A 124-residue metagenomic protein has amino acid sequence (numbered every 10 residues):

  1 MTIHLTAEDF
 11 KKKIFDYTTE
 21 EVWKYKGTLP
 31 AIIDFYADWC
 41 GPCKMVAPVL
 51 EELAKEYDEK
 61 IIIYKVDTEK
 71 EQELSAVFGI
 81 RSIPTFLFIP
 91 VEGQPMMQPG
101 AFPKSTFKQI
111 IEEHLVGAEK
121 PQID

Functional and structural regions predicted by a protein language model:
M1-K11, V116-D124: N-terminal targeting signals for export/organelle localization
H4, F35, V46-A54, D58-E73 (+1 more regions): Thiol-based oxidoreductase modules, predominantly thioredoxin-like and allied folds used for disulfide exchange
L5-A31: A short beta-strand-turn-helix
K11-K13, E71-L74, S105: Short loop/turn elements that flank and shape the SAM/SAH-binding pocket of Class I
T28-A31, F35-W39, S82: Short pre-active-site segment immediately N-terminal to redox-active cysteine/selenocysteine motifs in thiol-based
G41-K44, L87: Cys/His/Pro-rich metal-binding microdomains
S82, L87-I123: Non-catalytic, surface beta->alpha helical segment in thiol-disulfide oxidoreductase systems
